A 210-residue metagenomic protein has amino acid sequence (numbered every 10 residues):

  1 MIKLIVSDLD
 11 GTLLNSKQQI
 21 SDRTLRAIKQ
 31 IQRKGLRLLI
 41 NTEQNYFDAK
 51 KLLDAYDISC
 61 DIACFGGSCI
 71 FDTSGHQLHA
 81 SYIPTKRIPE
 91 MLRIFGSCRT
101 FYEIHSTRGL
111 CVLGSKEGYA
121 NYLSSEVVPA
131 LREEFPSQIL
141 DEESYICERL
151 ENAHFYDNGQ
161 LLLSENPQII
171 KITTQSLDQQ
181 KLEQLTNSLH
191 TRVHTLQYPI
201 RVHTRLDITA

Functional and structural regions predicted by a protein language model:
I2-Q18, M91: Asp-based phosphoryl-transfer active-site loop
L13, D72-S74, R205-D207: A short acidic, helix-capping loop that chelates divalent metal ions and anchors anionic groups
S16, I40-N41, T174: Small/polar loops that bind or transfer phosphate-bearing groups
D22-S137: Active-site phosphate-binding/coordination module
R108-A210: Conserved acidic, metal-coordinating active-site core of Asp-based, Mg2+-dependent phosphoryl-transfer enzymes
